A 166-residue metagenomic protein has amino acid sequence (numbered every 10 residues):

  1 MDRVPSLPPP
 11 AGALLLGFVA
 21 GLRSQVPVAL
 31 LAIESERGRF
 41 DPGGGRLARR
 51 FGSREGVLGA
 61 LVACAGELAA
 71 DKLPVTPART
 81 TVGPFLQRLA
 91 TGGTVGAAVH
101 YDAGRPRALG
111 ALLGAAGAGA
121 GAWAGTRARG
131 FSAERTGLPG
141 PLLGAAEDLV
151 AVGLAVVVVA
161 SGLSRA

Functional and structural regions predicted by a protein language model:
M1-A166: Short amphipathic, positively biased membrane-proximal segments that drive organelle/inner-membrane targeting
